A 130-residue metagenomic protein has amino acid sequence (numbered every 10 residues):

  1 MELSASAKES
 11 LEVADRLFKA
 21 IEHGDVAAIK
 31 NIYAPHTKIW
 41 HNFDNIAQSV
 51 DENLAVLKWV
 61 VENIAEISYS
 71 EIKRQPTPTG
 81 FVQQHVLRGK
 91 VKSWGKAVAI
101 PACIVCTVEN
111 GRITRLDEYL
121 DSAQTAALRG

Functional and structural regions predicted by a protein language model:
M1-P35, G130: Short, low-complexity N-terminal intrinsically disordered segments enriched in polar/charged residues
E2-S6, L54-G130: A beta-strand edge to alpha-helix "cap/lid" segment located at domain peripheries
R16-K19, F43, R115: Short, flexible active-site loop motifs that bind/organize anionic cofactors or intermediates
H23-T79: A solvent-exposed, acidic/Ser-Thr-rich amphipathic alpha-helical stretch
